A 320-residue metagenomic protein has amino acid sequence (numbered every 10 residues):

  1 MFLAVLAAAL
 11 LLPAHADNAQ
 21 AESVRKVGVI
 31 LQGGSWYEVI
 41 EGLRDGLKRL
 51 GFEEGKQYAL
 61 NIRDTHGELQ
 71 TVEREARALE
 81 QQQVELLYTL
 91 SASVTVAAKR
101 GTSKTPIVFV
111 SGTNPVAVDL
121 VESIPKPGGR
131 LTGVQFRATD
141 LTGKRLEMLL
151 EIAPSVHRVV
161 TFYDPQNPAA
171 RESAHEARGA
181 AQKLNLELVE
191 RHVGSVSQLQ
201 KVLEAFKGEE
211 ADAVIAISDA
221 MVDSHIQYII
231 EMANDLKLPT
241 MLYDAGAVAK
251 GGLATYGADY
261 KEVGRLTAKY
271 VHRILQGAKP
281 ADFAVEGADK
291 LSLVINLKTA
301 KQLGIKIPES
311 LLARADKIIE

Functional and structural regions predicted by a protein language model:
M1-E320: Short hydrophobic alpha-helices and adjacent helix-cap/hinge residues
